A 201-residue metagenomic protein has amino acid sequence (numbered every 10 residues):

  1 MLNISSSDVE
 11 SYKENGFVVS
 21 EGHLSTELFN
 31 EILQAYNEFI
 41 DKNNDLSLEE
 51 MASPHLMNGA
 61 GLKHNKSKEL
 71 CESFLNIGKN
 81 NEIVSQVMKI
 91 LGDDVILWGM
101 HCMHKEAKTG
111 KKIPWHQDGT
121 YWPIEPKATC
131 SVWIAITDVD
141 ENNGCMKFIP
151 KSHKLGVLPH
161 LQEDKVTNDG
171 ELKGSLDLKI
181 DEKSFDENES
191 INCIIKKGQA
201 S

Functional and structural regions predicted by a protein language model:
M1-N15, S20-W115, T120-I124, L161: Non-heme Fe(II)-dependent double-stranded beta-helix
V19-S20, V132, S201: Short hydrophobic-aromatic micro-motifs
S25-E38, I136-L158: Internal hydrophobic scaffold segments of catalytic domains
I90, P123-E141, I194-K197: Short, conserved beta-strand element in jelly-roll/cupin
M100, C130, G144: Change "...and in nucleic-acid phosphodiester-cleaving endonucleases..." to "...and in nucleic-acid processing enzymes
Q117-T120, W133-I134, E187-E189: Glycine-rich, charged/polar anion/phosphate-binding loops that engage phosphate groups from diverse ligands
E141-S201: Double-stranded beta-helix
